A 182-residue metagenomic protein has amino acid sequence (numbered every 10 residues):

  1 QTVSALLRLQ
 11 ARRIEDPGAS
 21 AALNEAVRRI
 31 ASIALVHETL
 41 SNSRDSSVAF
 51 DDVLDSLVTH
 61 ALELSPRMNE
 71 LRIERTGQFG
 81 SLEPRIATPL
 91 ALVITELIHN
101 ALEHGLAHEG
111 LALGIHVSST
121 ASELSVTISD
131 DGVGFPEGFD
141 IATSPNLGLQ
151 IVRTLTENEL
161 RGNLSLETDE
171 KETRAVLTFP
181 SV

Functional and structural regions predicted by a protein language model:
L7-A22, R44: Short acidic helix/loop segment immediately C-terminal to the autophosphorylated histidine in two-component histidine
E15, V48, P66-I98, L102-H108 (+1 more regions): Conserved short strand/loop->alpha-helix "switch" segment adjacent to the catalytic nucleotide/phosphoryl-transfer site
L23-A31, L35, T39, S46-L64: Short beta-to-alpha transition helix within the HATPase_c
G110-S122: Short beta-strand/loop element within the Bergerat-fold HATPase_c
L113, L164, T173-F179: Hydrophobic core positions in the C-terminal catalytic ATP-binding module
E123-Q150: Glycine-rich/acidic phosphate-handling loop/turn and adjacent ATP-lid/helix of nucleotide-binding kinase/ATPase domains
I151-R161: Conserved glycine-/histidine-rich ATP-lid loop and adjacent helix of the Bergerat-fold HATPase_c
L160-T168: Glycine-rich ATP-binding loops of the HATPase_c
